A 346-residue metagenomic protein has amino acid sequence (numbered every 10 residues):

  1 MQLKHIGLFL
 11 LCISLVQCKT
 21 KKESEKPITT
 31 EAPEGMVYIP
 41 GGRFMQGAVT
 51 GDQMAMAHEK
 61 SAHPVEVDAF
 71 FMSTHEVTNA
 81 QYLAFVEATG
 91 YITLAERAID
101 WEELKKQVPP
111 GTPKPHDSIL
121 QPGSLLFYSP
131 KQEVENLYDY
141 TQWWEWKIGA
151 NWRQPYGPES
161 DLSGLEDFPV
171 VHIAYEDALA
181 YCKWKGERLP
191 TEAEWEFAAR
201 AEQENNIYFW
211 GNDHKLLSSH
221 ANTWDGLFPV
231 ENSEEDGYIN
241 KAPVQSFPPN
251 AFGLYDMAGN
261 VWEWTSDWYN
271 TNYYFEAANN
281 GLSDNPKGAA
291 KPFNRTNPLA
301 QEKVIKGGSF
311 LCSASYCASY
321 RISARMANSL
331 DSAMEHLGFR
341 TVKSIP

Functional and structural regions predicted by a protein language model:
M1-H5: Positively charged n-region of N-terminal signal peptides that target proteins for export
I6-I13: Sec-dependent N-terminal signal peptides
V16-Q17: C-terminal motif of bacterial Sec signal peptides marking the signal peptidase cleavage site
K22-K26, Y38-I39, M45, V49-T50 (+4 more regions): Functional-site microenvironments in short loops/helix caps that host divalent-cation chemistry
F44, V49-D68, P158-D161: Short, conserved catalytic-motif segment at the N-terminal edge
F70, F85-L94, K185: Short capping motifs at secondary-structure boundaries
T74, N79-V86, A174-A180, E196: Short, solvent-exposed alpha-helical surface patches in non-cytosolic proteins
E335-P346: Short, structured beta-strand segments at or near domain termini in extracellular proteins/domains
